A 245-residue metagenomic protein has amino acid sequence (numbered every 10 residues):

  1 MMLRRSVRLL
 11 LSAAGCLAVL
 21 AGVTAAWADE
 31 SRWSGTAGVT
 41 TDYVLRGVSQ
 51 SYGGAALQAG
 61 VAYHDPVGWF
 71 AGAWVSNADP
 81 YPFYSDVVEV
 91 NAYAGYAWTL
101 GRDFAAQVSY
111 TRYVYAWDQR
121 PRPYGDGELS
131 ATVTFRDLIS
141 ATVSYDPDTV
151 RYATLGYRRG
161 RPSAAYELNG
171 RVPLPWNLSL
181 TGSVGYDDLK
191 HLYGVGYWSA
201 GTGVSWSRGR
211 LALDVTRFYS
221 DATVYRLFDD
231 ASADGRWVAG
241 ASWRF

Functional and structural regions predicted by a protein language model:
M1-R32: Cleavable N-terminal export/targeting peptides
W27-D79: Short glycine/proline- and aromatic-enriched beta-strand/turn motifs that initiate or cap beta-hairpins
S31, G53-L57, D86-V90, P123-G127 (+3 more regions): Residues that define the transmembrane beta-barrel architecture of outer-membrane proteins
W33, V67-A73, R102-V108, D137-V143 (+2 more regions): Repeated loop/turn-to-beta-strand initiation elements of outer-membrane beta-barrel proteins
V39-L45, D65, V75-D79, W98 (+7 more regions): Transmembrane beta-strands of outer-membrane beta-barrel pores
A59, A92-A94, V108, L129-A131 (+3 more regions): Membrane-embedded beta-strands of outer-membrane beta-barrel proteins, especially the hydrophobic/small aromatic
R120-L189: Detector for outer-membrane/organellar transmembrane beta-barrel domains, recognizing the amphipathic beta-strand
G170-V172, T202-L211, R217, A231-F245: Outer-membrane beta-barrel "beta-signal"
